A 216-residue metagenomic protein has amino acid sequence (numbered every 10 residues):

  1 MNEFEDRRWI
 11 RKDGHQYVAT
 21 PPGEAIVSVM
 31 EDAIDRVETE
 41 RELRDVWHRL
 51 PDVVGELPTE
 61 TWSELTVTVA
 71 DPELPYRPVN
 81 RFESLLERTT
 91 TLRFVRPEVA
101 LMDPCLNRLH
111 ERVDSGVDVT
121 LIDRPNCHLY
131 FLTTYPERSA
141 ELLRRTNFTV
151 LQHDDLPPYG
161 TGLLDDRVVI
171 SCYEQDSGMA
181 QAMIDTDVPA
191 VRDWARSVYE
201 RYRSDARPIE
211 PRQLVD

Functional and structural regions predicted by a protein language model:
M1-V37: Basic, Lys/Arg-rich alpha-helical nucleic-acid-recognition elements, primarily the DNA-binding modules of transcription
T20, M102, R124: Residue-level signal for threonine
M30-L50: Alpha-helical linker/hinge and terminal dimerization helices associated with HTH transcriptional regulators
R44-L121: PLD-like (HKD) phosphodiesterase/transphosphatidyltransferase domain
F94-E98, I122-P125, H153-D154, L164 (+1 more regions): Short His-Asn-centered micro-motif
R108-E111, E137-S139, E200-R201: Short, solvent-exposed amphipathic alpha-helical segments in soluble enzyme and RNA/protein-processing domains
P125-G162, D166: HKD-type phospholipase D/PLD-like phosphodiesterase module
G162-D216: Amphipathic alpha-helical interface segments
